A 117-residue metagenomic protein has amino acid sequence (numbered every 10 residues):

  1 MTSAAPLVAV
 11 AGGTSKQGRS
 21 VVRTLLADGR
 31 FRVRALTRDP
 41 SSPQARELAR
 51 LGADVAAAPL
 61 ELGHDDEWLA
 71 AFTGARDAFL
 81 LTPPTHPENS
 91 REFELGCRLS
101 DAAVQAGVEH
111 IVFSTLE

Functional and structural regions predicted by a protein language model:
T2-F31: N-terminal Rossmann NAD(P)H-binding glycine-rich loop of SDR-like oxidoreductase domains
A11, L36, F113-L116: SDR active-site strand-loop-helix element
G13, R38, P83: Cofactor-binding loop segments of dinucleotide-utilizing enzymes, especially the Rossmann-like FAD- and NAD(P)+-binding
L26, A49, V104-G107: Non-catalytic positions within long, well-ordered alpha-helices that form the structural scaffold/packing of enzyme
L36-P40, P59-L62: N-terminal Rossmann-fold cofactor-binding loop
R46-R76: Conserved Rossmann-fold cofactor-binding substructure of NAD(P)-dependent oxidoreductases
D65-I111: NAD(P)-cofactor binding segment of oxidoreductase domains
